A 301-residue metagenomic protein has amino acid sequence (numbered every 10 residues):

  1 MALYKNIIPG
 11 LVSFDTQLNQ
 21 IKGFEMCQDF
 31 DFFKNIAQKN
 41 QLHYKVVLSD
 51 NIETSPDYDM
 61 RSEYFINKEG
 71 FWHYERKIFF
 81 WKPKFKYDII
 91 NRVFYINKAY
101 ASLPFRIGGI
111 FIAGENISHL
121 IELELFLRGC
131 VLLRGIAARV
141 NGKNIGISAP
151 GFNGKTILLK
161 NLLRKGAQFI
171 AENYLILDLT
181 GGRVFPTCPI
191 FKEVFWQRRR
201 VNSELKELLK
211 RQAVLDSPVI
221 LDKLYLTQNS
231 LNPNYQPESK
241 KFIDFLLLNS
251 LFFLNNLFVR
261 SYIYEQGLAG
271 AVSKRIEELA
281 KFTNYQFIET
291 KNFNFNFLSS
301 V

Functional and structural regions predicted by a protein language model:
M1-G151, R164-K165, L175-V301: A noncatalytic interaction/capping subdomain that flanks phosphate/NTP-handling catalytic cores
N153-K155: Conserved glycine(s) of the Walker
I157-Q168: A conserved segment at the C-terminal end of the G1
